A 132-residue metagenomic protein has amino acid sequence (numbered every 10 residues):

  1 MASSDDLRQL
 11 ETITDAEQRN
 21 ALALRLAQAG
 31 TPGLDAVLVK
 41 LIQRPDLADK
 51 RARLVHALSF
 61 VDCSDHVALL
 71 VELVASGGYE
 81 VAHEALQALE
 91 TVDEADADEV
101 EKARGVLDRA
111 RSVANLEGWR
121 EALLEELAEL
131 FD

Functional and structural regions predicted by a protein language model:
M1-E11, A29-Q43, C63-A75, A97-R109: Amphipathic alpha-helical scaffolding segments comprising HEAT/armadillo-like alpha-solenoid repeats
M1-S3, E11-A21, P45-R53, Y79-Q87 (+1 more regions): Generic helix N-cap/helix-start motif at coil->alpha-helix transitions
L24, H56, Q87-E90, E125-E129: Residue-level signature of alpha-solenoid helical repeat scaffolds
L26-G30, D62, L89-D96, F131: Alpha-solenoid repeat junctions
L54-D62: Short, contiguous hydrophobic alpha-helices characteristic of membrane insertion segments
G78, H83-A103: Long amphipathic alpha-helical scaffold regions
V100-D132: Eukaryotic acidic, Ser/Thr-rich intrinsically disordered low-complexity regions
